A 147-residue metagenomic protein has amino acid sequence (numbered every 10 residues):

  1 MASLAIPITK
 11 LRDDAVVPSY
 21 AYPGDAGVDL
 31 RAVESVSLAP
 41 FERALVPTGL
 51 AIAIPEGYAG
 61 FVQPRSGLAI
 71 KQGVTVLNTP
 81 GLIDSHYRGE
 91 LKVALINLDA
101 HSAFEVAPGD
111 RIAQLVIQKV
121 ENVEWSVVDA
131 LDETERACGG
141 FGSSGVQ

Functional and structural regions predicted by a protein language model:
M1-Q147: DUTPase catalytic domain/fold
